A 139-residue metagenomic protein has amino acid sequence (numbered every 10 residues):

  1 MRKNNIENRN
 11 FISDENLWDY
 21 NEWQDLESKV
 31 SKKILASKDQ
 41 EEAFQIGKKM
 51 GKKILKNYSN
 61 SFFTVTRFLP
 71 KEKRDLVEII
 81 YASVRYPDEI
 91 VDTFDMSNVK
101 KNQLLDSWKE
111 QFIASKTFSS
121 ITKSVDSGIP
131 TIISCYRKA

Functional and structural regions predicted by a protein language model:
M1-A139: Acidic catalytic motifs of isoprenoid enzymes
